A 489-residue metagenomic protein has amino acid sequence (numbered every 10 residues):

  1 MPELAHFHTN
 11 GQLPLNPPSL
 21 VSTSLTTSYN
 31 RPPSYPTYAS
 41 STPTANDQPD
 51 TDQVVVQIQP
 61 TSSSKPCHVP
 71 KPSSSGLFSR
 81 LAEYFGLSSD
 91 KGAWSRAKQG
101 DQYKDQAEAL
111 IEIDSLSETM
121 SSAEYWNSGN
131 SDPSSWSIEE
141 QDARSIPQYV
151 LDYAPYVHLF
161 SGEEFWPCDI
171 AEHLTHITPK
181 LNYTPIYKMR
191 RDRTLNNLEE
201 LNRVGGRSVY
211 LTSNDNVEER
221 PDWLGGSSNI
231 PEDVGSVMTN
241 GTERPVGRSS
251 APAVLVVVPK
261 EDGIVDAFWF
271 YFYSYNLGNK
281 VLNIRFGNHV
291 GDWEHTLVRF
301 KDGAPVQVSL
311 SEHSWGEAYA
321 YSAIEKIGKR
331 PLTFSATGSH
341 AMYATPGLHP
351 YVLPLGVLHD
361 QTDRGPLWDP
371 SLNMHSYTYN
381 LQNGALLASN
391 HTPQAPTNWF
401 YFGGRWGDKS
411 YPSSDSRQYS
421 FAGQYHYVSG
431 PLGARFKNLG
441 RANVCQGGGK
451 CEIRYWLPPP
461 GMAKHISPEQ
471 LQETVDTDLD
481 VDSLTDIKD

Functional and structural regions predicted by a protein language model:
E3-Q59, S63-K65, S73: Fungal intrinsically disordered, low-complexity serine/threonine- and proline-rich regulatory regions
G11, P36, I58-P60, C67-V290 (+1 more regions): A domain-level signal for the mature, folded cores of soluble proteins
G291-H295: Short, surface-exposed coil-to-beta transition loops
R299-G303: Short beta-strand micro-motifs enriched in acidic
